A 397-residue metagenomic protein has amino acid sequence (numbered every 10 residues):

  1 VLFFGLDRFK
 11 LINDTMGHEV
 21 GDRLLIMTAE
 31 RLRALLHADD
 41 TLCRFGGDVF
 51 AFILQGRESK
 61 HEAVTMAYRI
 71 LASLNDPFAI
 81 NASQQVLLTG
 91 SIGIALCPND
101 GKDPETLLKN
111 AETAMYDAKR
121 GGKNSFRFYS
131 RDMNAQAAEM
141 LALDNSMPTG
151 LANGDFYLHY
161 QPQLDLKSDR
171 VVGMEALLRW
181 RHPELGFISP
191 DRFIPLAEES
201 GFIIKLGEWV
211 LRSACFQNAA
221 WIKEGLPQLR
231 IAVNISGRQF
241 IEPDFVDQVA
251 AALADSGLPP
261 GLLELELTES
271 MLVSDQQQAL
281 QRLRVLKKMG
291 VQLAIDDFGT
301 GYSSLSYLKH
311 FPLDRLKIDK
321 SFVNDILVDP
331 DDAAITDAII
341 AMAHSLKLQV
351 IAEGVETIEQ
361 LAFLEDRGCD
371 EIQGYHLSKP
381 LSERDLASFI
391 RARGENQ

Functional and structural regions predicted by a protein language model:
V1-L25, L32, D39, G46-G47 (+5 more regions): Catalytic-site-adjacent helices and loops of nucleotide signaling machinery
D7-H37, C43-G47, A51-F52, H61-Y68 (+6 more regions): Conserved long alpha-helical elements within nucleotide-processing catalytic cores of c-di-GMP signaling and class III
A29-R33, E62-I80, N110-E112, V210-A219: Alpha-helical scaffold within the catalytic cores of cyclic-nucleotide enzymes
L42, R69, S73, Q84 (+11 more regions): Cyclic nucleotide signaling catalytic output domains
C43-R44, K60-H61, L74-S91, K102 (+4 more regions): Catalytic core regions of nucleotide second-messenger enzymes
I53-A63, N81-Q85, G90-L107, D132-Q136 (+4 more regions): Catalytic strand-loop-helix junctions within cyclic-nucleotide turnover domains
E58, S83, L166-K167, P183-E184 (+3 more regions): EAL-family c-di-GMP phosphodiesterase catalytic domain
R131-L258, S270-M271, R284-V285, F298 (+2 more regions): Bacterial c-di-GMP phosphodiesterase EAL domain
